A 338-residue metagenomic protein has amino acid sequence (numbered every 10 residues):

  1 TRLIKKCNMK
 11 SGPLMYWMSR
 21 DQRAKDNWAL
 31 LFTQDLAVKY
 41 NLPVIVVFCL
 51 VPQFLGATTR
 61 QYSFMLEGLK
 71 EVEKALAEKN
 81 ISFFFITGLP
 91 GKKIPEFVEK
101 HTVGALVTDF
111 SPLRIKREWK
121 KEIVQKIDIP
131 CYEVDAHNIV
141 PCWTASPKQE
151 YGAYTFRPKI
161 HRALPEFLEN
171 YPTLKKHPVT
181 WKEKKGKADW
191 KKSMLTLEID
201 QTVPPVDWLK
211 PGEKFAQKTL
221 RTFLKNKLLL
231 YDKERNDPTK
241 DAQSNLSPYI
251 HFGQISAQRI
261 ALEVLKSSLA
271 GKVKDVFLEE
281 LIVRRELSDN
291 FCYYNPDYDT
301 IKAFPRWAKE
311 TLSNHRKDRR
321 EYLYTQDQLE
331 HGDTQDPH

Functional and structural regions predicted by a protein language model:
T1-Y171: Trp/Phe/Arg-rich N-terminal binding region typifying the photolyase-homology
L14-S19, Q53-G56, Q201-P205, Q243-L246 (+2 more regions): Glycine- and acidic
R23-L31, F48-F54, L76-N80, K175-T180 (+3 more regions): Short, mixed-charge, low-aromatic patches
K25, Q61-F64, P90, K148 (+5 more regions): Secondary-structure capping and boundary motifs in well-ordered enzyme cores
A29, G68, V72, A216-F223 (+2 more regions): Alpha-helical packing segments of well-folded alpha/beta enzyme cores
E67, A188, P211, F215 (+4 more regions): Short coil/turn linker and secondary-structure boundary residues
K148-A308: Glycine/tryptophan-enriched, flexible segments
S288-D289, Y293, S313-H338: C-terminal substrate/ligand-recognition segments
